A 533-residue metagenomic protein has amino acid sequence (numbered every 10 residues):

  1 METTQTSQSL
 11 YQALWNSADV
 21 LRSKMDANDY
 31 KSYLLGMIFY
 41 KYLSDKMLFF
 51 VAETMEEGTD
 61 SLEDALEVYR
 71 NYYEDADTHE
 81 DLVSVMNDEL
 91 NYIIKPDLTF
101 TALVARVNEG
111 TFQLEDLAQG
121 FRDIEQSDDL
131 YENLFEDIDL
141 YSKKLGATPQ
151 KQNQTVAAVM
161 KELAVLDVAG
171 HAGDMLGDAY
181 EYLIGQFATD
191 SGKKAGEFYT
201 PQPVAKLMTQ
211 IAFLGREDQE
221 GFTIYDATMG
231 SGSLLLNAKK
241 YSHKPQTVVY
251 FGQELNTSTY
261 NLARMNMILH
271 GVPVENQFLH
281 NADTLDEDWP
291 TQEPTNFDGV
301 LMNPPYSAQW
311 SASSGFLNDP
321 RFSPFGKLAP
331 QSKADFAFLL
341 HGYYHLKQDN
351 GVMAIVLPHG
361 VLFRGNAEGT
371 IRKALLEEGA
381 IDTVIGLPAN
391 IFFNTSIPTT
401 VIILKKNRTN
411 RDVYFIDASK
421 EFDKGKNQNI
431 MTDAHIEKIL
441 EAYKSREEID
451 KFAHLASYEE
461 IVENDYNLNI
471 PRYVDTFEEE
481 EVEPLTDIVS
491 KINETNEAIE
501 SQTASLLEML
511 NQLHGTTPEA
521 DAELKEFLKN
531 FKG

Functional and structural regions predicted by a protein language model:
M1-A212, E275-T284, G386-A389, R411-S419 (+3 more regions): Non-catalytic, mostly N-terminal accessory regions of nucleic-acid modification and defense proteins
Q5, E287, P294-G533: A conserved structural/catalytic subdomain of Rossmann-like adenosyl-cofactor enzymes
T6-S7, M25, G170, G185 (+8 more regions): Hydrophobic alpha-helical segments and their boundary regions
L21, G215, H345-L346: Hydrophobic helix-cap positions at the C-terminus of alpha-helices in RecA-like/P-loop ATPase nucleotide-binding cores
N28, H171, Q219, P245 (+1 more regions): Residue-level signal for short amphipathic helical patches enriched in basic/charged and nearby hydrophobic residues
K194-M302, S307-F316, F322-L328, F336-A337 (+3 more regions): Conserved S-adenosyl-L-methionine
